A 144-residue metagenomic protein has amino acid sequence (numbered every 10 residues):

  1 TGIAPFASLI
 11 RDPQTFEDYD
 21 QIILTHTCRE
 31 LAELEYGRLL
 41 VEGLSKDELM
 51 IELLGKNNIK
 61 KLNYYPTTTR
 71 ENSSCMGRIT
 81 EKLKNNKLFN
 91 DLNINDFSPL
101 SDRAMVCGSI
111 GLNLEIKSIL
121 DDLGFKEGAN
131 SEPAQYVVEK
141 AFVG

Functional and structural regions predicted by a protein language model:
T1-A4: Ser/Thr-glycine-rich phosphate-binding loops at phosphate-binding pockets of nucleotides, nucleotide cofactors
S8-I22: Classical protein tyrosine phosphatase
D12, R29-A32: Intrinsic-disorder/low-complexity, polar/charged segments
T25, A32-G144: Reductase modules of NAD(P)H-dependent flavoproteins
